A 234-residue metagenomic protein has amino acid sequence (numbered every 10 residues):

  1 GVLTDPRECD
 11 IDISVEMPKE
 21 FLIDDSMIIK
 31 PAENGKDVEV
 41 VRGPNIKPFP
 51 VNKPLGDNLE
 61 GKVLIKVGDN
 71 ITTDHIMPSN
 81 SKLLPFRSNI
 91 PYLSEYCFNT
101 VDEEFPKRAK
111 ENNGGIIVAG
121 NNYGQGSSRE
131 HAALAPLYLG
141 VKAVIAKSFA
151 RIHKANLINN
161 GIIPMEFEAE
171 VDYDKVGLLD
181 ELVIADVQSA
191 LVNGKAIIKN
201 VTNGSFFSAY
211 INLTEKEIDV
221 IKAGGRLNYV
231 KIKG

Functional and structural regions predicted by a protein language model:
G1-G234: Fe-S-dependent hydro-lyases/dehydratases of central metabolism
